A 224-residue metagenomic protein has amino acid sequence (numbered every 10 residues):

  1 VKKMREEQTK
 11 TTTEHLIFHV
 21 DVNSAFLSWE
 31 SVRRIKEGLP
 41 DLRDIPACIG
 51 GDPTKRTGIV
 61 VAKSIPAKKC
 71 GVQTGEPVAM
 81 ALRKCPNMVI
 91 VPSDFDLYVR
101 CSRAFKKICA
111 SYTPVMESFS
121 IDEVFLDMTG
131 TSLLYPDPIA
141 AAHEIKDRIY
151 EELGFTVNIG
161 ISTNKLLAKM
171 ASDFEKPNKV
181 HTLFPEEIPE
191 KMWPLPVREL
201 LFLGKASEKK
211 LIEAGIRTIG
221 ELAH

Functional and structural regions predicted by a protein language model:
V1-H224: Gly/Gly-Pro- and Ser/Thr-rich, intrinsically disordered tail segments characteristic of DNA damage-repair and tolerance
